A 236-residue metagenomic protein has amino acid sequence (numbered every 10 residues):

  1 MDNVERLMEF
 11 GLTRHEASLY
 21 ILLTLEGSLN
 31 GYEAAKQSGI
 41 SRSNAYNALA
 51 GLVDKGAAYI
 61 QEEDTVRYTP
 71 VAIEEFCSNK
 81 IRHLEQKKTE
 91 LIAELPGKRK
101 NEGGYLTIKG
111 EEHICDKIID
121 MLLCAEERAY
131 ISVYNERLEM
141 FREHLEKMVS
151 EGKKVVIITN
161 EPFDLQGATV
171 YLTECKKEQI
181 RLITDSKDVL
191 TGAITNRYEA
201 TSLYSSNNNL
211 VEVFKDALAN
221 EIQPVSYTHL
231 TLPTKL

Functional and structural regions predicted by a protein language model:
M1-E9: Short, Lys/Arg-enriched N-terminal segment that forms or immediately precedes the first helix of a structured domain
M8-R14, N30, E62-R82: Short, cationic-aromatic polyanion-contact patches
A17-G27: Short amphipathic alpha-helical interface segments
E33-K36: A short acidic, leucine-rich amphipathic alpha-helix
V53-Q61: A short, conserved structural fragment
E74-K147, V156: PLD-like (HKD) phosphodiesterase/transphosphatidyltransferase domain
T169-L218: HKD (HxKxxxxD) catalytic microenvironment of the phospholipase D
T228-T234: Conserved small/polar residues in nucleotide/adenosyl-binding loops
